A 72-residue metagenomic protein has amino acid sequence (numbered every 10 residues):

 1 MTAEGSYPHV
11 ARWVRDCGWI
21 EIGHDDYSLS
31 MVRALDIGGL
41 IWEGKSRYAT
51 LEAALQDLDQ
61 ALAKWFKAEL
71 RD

Functional and structural regions predicted by a protein language model:
M1-L29: Short N-terminal "domain-start" leader segments that mark the transition from disordered tails or signal peptides into
M1-T2, D36-D72: Mixed-charge, Lys/Arg-enriched low-complexity segments
A11-V14, V32, S46, L70: Short, intrinsically disordered low-complexity segments
G18-E43, A61: Short aromatic-glycine-(Arg/Gly/Cys) micro-motifs in beta-strand/loop hairpins
